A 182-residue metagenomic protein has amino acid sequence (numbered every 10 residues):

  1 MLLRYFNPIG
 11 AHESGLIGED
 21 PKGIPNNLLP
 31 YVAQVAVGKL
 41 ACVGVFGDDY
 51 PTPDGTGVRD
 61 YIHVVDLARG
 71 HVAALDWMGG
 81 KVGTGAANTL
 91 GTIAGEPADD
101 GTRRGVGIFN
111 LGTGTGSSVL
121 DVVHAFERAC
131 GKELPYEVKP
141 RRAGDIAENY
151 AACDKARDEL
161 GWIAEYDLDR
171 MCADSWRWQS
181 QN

Functional and structural regions predicted by a protein language model:
M1-S14, C42-F46: Conserved beta-loop-beta element that borders a ligand/cofactor-binding pocket
E13-P25, V32-V35: Hydrophobic, Gly/Ser/Ala-rich alpha-helical and linker tracts in large acyl-processing enzymes of secondary/lipid
L28-N182: C-terminal substrate-binding subdomain of Rossmann-fold SDR/epimerase-dehydratase oxidoreductases
